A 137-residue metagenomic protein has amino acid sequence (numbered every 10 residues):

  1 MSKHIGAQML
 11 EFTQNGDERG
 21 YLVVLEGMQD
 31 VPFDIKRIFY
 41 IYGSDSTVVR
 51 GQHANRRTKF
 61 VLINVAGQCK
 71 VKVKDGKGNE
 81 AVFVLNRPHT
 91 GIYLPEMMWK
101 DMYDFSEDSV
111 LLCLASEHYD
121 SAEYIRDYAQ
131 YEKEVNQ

Functional and structural regions predicted by a protein language model:
M1-T90, E107-D108, C113-L114, Y119-Q137: Non-catalytic, conserved peripheral segments adjacent to functional cores
R87-G91, M97-D104: Well-ordered alpha/beta subsegment
